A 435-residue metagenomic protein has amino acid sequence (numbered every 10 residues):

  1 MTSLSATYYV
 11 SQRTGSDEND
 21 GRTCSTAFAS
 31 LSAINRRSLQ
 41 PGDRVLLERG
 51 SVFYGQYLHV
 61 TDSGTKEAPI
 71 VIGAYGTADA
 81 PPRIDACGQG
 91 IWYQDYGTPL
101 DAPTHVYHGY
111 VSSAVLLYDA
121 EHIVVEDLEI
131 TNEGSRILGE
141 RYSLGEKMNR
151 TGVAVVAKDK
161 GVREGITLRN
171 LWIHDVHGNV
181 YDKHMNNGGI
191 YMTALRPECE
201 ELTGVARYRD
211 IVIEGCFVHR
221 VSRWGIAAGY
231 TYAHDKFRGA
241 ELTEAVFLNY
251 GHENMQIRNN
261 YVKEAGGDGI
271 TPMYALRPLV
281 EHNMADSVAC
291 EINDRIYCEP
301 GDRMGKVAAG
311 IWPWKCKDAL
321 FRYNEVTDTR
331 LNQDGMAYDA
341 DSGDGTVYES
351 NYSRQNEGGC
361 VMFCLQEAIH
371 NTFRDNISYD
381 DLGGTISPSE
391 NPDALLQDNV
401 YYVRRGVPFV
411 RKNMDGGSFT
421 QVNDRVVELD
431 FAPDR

Functional and structural regions predicted by a protein language model:
S3-S11: Boundary/junction segments of secreted and surface-exposed precursor proteins
L4, Q40-R44, A68: Loop/turn elements at helix/coil->beta-strand transitions in domains of secreted/extracellular proteins
Q12-R49, F53-Y54: Acidic Gly/Asp/Thr-rich repetitive segments characteristic of extracellular carbohydrate-active and adhesion proteins
R13, G50, Y75-T77, A120 (+2 more regions): Solvent-exposed coil/turn segments that connect beta secondary-structure elements in extracytoplasmic/periplasmic
S32-S38, F53-G64, Y274, K315: Short, T/G/N/S-enriched strand-turn elements that build extracellular solenoid repeat scaffolds
Y57-V60, I91-L116, G139-D159, Y181-G204 (+9 more regions): Extracellular beta-strand/beta-solenoid scaffold signature
S63-E146, D175-Y181: Right-handed parallel beta-helix/beta-spiral solenoid domain characteristic of secreted/periplasmic
P69, E121-N132, G161-H177, E200-W224 (+9 more regions): Right-handed parallel beta-helix
